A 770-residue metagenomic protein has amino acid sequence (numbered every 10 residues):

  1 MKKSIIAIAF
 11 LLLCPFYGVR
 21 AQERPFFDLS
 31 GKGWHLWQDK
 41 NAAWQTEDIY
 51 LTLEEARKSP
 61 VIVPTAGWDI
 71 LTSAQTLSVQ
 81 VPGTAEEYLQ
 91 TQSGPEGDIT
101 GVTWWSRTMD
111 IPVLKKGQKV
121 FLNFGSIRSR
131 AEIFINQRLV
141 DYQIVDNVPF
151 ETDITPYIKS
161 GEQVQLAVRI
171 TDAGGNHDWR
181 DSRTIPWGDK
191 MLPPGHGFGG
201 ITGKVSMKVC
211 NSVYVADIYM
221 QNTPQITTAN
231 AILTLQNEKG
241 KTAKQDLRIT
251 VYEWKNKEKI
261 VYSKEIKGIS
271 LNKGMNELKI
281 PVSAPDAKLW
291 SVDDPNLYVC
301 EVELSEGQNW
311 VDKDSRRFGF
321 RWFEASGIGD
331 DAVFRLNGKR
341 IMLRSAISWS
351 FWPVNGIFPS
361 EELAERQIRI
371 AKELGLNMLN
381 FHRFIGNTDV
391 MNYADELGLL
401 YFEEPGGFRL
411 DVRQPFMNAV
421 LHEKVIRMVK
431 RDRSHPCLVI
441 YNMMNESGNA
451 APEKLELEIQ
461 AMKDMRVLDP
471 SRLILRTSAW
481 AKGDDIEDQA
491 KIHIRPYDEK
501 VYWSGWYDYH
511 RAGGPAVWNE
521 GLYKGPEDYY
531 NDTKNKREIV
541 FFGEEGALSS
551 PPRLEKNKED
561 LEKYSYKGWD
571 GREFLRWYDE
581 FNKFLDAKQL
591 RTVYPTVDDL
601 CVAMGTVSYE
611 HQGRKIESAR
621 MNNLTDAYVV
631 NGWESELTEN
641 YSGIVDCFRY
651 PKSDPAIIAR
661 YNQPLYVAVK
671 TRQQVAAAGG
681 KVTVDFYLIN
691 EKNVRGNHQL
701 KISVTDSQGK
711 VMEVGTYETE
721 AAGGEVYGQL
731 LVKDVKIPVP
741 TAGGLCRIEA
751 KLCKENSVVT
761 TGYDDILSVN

Functional and structural regions predicted by a protein language model:
M1-E23: Bacterial Sec-dependent N-terminal signal peptides
Q22-N123, D181-P194, F198-I201, I328 (+2 more regions): Extended carbohydrate-recognition surfaces in non-catalytic/accessory domains of CAZymes and lectin-like proteins
W37-K40, P95-E96, T100-V215, E238 (+3 more regions): Accessory beta-strand-rich segments of carbohydrate-active enzymes
T72, P82-I111, K115-N123, R128-N136 (+11 more regions): Active-site-adjacent substrate/metal-binding segments within catalytic domains of carbohydrate-active enzymes
W105-R107, V148-T152, G274-I280, L731-V735: Short strand-edge motifs at loop-to-beta-strand transitions and within beta-strands of extracellular beta-rich domains
K159-Q163, T234-G327, T741-I766: Extended acidic/polar, glycine-enriched regions that form or flank non-catalytic beta-rich accessory modules
L233-G240, N256, Y566-N770: Carbohydrate-binding surfaces of carbohydrate-active enzymes
I368-R369, M378-E634, E639-D646: Substrate-binding/catalytic cleft of secreted carbohydrate-active enzymes, primarily glycoside hydrolases
